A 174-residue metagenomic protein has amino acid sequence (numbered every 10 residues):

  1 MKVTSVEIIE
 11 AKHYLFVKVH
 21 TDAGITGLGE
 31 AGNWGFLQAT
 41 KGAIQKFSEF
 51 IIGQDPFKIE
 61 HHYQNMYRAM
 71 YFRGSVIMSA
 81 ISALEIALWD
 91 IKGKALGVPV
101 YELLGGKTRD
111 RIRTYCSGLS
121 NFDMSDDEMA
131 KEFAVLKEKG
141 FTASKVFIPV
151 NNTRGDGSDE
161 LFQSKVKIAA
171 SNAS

Functional and structural regions predicted by a protein language model:
M1, S82, K139: Structured loop/turn residues at beta-strand edges in well-structured enzyme cores
M1-L28, G32: Structured beta-strand/loop patches that form or line metal/cofactor-binding pockets in enzymes
E7-I9, S75, E138: Short Gly/Pro-enriched turn/cap motifs at secondary-structure boundaries
H13, A23, V98-P99, R109-R113 (+1 more regions): Short coil/turn connectors at secondary-structure junctions
H20-V98: Metal- or metallocofactor-binding catalytic centers and their adjacent structured scaffolds across diverse enzyme
I59, V100-L103, F147: Flexible, glycine/charged-enriched surface loops at secondary-structure junctions
E85-F122: Glycine-rich, aromatic-flanked loop segments that form ligand/cofactor-binding clefts across common enzyme folds
R111, S117-S174: Metal-dependent enolase-superfamily TIM-barrel catalytic cores that perform enediolate-based chemistry
